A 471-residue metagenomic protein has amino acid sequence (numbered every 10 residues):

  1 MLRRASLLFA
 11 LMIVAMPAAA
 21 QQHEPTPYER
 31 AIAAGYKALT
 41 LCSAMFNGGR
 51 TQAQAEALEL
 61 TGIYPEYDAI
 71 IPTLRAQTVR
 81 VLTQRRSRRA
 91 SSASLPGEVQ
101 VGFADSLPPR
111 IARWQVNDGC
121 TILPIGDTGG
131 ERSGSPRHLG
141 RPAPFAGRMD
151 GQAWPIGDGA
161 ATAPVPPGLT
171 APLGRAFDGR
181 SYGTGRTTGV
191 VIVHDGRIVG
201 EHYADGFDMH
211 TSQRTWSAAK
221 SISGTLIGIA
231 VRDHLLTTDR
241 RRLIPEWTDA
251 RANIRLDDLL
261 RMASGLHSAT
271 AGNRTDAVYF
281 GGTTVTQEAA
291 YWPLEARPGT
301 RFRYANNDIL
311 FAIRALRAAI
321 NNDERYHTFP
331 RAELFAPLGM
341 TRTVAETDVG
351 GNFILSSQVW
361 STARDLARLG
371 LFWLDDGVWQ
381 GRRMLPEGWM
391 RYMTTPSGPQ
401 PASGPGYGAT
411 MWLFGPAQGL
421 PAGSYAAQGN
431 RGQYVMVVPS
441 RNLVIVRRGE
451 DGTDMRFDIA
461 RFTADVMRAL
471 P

Functional and structural regions predicted by a protein language model:
S6-A15: Bacterial N-terminal signal peptides
Y28, T128, A427-P471: Structured C-terminal helix/loop/strand segments within mature extracytoplasmic catalytic/sensor domains
Q152-D195: Beta-lactamase-like hydrolase cores
I192, G196, Q213-D239, L259 (+2 more regions): Active-site SXXK
G224, D308-R317, S357-V378, Q433-G449: Active-site-proximal alpha-helical segments within enzyme catalytic domains
R232-G265, Y291, N321-S357: Active-site helix/loop module of the DD-peptidase/beta-lactamase fold, centered on the serine-lysine SxxK catalytic
W247-T275, Y279-T300, A305-L310, S361-R364: Conserved catalytic neighborhood of penicillin-recognizing serine enzymes
M340-V344, R391-I445: Active-site Gly/Thr loop motif
